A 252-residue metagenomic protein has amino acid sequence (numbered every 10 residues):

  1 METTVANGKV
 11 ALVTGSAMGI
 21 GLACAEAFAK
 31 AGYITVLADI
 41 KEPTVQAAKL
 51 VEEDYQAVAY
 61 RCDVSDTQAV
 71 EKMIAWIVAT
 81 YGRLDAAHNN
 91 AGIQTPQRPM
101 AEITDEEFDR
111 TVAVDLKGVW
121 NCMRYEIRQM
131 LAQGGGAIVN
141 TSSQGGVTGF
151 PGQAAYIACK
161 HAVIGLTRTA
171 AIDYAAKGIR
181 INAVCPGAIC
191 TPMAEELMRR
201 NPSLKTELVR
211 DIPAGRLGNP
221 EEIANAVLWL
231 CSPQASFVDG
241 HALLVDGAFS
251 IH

Functional and structural regions predicted by a protein language model:
M1-T3, Q94-Q97, T148, L228 (+1 more regions): Short C-terminal tail/terminal secondary-structure segment of NAD(P)H-dependent dehydrogenase/reductase domains
A31-V45: Conserved glycine-rich Rossmann-like NAD(P)H-binding loop of the short-chain dehydrogenase/reductase
R98-M100, T104-D109, L208: Substrate-binding pocket helix/loop in short-chain dehydrogenase/reductase
M123, C159, T167: Active-site helix of classical SDR
S143: Residue(s) in the substrate-gating loop at a strand-loop-helix junction that position the organic substrate next
A175, R180, V238-G240: Short, small/polar-rich loop/turn modules that mediate ligand/substrate recognition or access, typified
A183, T206-Q234, V238, G247: C-terminal helical subdomain
